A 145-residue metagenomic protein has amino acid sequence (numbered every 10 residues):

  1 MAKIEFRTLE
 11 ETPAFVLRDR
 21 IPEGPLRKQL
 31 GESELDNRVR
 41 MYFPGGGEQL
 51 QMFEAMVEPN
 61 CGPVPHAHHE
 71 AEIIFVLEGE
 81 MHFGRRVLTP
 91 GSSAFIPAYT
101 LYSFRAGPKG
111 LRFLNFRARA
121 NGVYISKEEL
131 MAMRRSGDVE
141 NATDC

Functional and structural regions predicted by a protein language model:
M1-Q49, E129-C145: A short, N-terminal "cap"/entry segment at the start of jelly-roll beta-barrel domains of the cupin/DSBH fold
V39-R40, N60-V64: A short, acidic/glycine-rich surface segment
G47-L50, E58-C61, E80, G122: Short, charged/polar surface micro-motifs in flexible loops or helix N-caps
M52, I73, F95, K109-K127: A short hydrophobic beta-strand segment most commonly corresponding to one strand of the jelly-roll/cupin
A55-P59, A67-H82, V87: Short, conserved beta-strand element in jelly-roll/cupin
H69, V87, T100-L101, K109-G110 (+1 more regions): A generic "binding-loop/recognition-motif" signal
F83-Y102: Short acidic-glycine-tyrosine-enriched beta hairpin
